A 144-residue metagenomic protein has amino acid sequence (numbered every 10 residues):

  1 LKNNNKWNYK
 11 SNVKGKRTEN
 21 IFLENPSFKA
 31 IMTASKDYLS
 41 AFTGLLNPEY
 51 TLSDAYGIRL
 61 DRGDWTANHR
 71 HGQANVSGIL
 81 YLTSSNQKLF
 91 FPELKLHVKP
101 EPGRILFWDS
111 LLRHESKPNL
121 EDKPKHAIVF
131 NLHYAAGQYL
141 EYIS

Functional and structural regions predicted by a protein language model:
L1-P48, W65: Non-heme Fe(II)/2-oxoglutarate
P48-P118, D122-S144: Catalytic core of non-heme Fe(II) oxygenases with the double-stranded beta-helix
